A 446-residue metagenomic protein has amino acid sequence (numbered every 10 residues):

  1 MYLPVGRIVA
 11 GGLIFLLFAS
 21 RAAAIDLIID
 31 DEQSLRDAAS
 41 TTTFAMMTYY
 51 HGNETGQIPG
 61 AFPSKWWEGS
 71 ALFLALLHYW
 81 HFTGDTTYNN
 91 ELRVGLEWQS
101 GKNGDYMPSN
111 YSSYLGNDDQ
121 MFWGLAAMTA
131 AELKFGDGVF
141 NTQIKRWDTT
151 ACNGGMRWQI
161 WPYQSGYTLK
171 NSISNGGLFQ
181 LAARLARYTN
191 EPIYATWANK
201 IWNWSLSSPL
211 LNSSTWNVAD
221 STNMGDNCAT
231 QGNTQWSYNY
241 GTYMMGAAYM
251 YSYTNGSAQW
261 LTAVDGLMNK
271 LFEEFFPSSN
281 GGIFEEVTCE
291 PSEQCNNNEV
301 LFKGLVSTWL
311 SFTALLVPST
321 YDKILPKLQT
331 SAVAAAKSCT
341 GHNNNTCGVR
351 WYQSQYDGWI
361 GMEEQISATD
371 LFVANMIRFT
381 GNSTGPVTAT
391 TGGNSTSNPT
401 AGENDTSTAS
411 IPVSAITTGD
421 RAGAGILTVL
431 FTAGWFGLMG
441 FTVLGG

Functional and structural regions predicted by a protein language model:
V5-A24: Cleavable N-terminal signal peptides of Sec/SRP-targeted secreted and luminal proteins
I25-A75, Y79-F122, A130-L133, Y167-K170 (+2 more regions): CBM-like carbohydrate-recognition segments
L76, T83, A127, K134 (+6 more regions): Long alpha-helical scaffolds in large eukaryotic adaptor/regulatory proteins, encompassing alpha-solenoid repeat systems
Q99-K102, G136-A151, Y194-S208, V264: An active-site-proximal structural segment forming one wall of the substrate-binding cleft that immediately precedes
V139-L169: Asp-box/WD-like beta-propeller blade repeats and closely related beta-sheet repeat scaffolds
I173-T189, I193-M250, V264, M268-F272: Active-site cradle of extracellular carbohydrate-active enzymes
T222-D226, G232, Q259, S278-P291: Membrane-interfacial loop- and helix-cap regions that link adjacent transmembrane helices in polytopic membrane proteins
